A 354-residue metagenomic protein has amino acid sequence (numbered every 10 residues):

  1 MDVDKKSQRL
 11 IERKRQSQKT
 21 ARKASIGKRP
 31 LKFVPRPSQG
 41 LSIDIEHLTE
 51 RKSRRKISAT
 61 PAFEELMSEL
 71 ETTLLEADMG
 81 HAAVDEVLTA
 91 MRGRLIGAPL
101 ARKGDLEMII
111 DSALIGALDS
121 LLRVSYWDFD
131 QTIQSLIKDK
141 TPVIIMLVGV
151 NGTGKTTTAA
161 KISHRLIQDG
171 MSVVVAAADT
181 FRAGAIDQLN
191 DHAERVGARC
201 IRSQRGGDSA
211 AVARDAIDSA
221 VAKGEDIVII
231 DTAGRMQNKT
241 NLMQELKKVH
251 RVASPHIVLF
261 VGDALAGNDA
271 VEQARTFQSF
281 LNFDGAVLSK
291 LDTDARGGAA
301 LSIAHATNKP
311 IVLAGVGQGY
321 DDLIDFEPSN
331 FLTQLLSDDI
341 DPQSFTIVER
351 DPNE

Functional and structural regions predicted by a protein language model:
M1-V143, Q168, V173, R195 (+1 more regions): Non-catalytic terminal/linker segments enriched in charged/polar, low-complexity residues
D119, F129-E354: P-loop/Walker A NTP-binding module and the surrounding RecA-like catalytic core of P-loop NTPases
